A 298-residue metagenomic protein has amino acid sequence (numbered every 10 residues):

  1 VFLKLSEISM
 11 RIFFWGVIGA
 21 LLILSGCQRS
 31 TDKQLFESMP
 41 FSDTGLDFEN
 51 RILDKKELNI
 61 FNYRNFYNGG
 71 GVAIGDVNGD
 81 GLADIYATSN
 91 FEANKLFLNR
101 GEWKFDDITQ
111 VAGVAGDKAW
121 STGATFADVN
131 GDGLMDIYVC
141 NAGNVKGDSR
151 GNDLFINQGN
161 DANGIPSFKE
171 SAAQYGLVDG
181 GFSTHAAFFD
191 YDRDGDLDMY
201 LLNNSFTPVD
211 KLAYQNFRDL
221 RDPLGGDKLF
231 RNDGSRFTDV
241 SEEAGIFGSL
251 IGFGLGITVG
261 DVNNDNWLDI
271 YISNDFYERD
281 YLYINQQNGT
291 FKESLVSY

Functional and structural regions predicted by a protein language model:
S6, V17-I18, A172, L295: Prokaryotic Sec-type signal peptides and long signal-anchor helices with extended Leu/Ile/Val-rich h-regions
W15-S25: Bacterial N-terminal signal peptides
C27-Y298: Acidic, glycine/proline-rich Ca2+-coordinating loop motifs
